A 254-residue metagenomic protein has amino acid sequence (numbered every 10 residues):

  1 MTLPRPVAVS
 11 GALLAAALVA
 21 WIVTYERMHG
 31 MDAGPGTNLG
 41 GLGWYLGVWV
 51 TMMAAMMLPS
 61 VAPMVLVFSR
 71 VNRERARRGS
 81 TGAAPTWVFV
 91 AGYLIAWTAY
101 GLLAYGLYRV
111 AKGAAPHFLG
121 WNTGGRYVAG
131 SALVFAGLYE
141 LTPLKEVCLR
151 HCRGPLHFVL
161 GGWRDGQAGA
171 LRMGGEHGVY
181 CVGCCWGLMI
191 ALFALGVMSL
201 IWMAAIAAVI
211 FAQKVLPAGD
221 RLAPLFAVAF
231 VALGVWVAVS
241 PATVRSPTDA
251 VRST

Functional and structural regions predicted by a protein language model:
M1-T51, E74-R78, K112-W121, P143-R164 (+1 more regions): Histidine-/acidic- and/or cysteine-rich, low-complexity loops and terminal segments associated with membrane
P6-L13, G41-Y45, P85, F89 (+3 more regions): Residue-level signature of transmembrane alpha-helical entry/exit and packing/kink sites in multi-pass membrane
S10, L14-A17, V90, A129-L133 (+5 more regions): Residues within membrane-spanning alpha-helices of integral membrane proteins, especially the hydrophobic core/packing
G36, L46-L94: Juxtamembrane transmembrane-helix termini in multi-pass membrane transport proteins
G40-M57, W121-L138: Alpha-helical transmembrane segments
R78-V110, C184-A218, P224, A229-F230: A small-residue-rich subset of transmembrane alpha-helices
T98-F118, R126-G154: Transmembrane alpha-helix/helix-exit interface in multi-pass inner-membrane proteins
Y139-V147, G169-V197: Alpha-helical transmembrane segments of helical membrane proteins, especially in multi-pass transport, channel
